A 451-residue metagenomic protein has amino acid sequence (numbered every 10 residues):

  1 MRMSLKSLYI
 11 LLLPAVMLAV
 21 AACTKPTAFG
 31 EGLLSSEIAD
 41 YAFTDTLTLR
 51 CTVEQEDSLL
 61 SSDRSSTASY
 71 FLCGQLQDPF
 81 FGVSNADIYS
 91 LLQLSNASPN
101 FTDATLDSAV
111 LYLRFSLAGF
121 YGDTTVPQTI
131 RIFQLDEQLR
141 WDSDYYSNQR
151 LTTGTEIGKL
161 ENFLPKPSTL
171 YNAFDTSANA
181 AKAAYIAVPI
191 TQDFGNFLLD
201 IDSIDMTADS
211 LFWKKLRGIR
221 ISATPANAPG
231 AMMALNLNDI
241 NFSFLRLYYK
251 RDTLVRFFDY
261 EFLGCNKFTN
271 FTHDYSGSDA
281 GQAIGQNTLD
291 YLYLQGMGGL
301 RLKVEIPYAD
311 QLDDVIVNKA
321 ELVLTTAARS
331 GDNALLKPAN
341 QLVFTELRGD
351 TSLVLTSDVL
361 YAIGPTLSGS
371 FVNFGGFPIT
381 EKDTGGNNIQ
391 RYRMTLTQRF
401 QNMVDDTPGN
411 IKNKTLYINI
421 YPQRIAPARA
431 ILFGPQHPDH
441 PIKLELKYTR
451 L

Functional and structural regions predicted by a protein language model:
R2-A15, V20-L451: Secreted, disulfide-rich extracellular signaling modules
